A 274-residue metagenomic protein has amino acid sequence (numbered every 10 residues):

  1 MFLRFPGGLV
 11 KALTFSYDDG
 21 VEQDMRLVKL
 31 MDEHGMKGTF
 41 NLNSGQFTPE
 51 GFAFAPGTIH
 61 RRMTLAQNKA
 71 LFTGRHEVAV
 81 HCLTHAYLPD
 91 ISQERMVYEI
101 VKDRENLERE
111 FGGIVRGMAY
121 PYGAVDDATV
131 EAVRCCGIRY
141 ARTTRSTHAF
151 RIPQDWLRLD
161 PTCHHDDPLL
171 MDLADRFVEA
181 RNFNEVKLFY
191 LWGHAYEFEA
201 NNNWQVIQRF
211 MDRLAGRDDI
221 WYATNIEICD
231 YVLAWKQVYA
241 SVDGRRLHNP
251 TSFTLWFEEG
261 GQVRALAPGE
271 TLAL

Functional and structural regions predicted by a protein language model:
M1-F5, E108, Y140-A149, G193-L274: C-terminal domain-boundary segment and adjacent tail
M1-Q23: Boundary/entry segment of secreted carbohydrate-active catalytic domains
T14-F15, E77, I220: Hydrophobic "anchor" residues on beta-strands that sit immediately upstream of conserved functional sites
Y17-G20, C82, A195, N225: Active-site metal-binding loops of divalent metal-dependent hydrolases
L27-M36, F210-R213: A short, Lys/Arg-enriched amphipathic alpha-helix followed by its capping loop at the start of a domain
D32-R139, S146-L159, C163, K187-A195: Metal-dependent polysaccharide deacetylase catalytic core of the NodB/CE4 family, i.e., the active-site-bearing domain
F111-G113, V133-R145, H165-E185, Q208-L214: Catalytic-core region of carbohydrate-active enzymes that cleave or remodel glycosidic bonds
